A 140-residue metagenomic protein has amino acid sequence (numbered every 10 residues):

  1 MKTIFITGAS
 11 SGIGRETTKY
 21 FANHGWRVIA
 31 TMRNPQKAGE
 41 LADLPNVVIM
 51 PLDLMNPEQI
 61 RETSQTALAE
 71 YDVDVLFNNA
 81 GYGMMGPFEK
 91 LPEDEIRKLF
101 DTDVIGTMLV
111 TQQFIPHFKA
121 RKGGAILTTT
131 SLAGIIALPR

Functional and structural regions predicted by a protein language model:
S10-S11: Conserved glycine-rich cofactor-binding loop
H24-G39: Conserved glycine-rich Rossmann-like NAD(P)H-binding loop of the short-chain dehydrogenase/reductase
L52-E62, E93: The beta1-alpha1 cofactor-binding region of Rossmann-like NAD(H)/NADP(H)-dependent oxidoreductases
N79-M84: Conserved NAD(P)H cofactor-binding loop of Rossmann-fold oxidoreductase domains
P87-F88, E95-K98: Substrate-binding pocket helix/loop in short-chain dehydrogenase/reductase
T111-Q112: A short, exposed helix-loop element centered on a Lys and neighboring polar residues
S131: Residue(s) in the substrate-gating loop at a strand-loop-helix junction that position the organic substrate next
